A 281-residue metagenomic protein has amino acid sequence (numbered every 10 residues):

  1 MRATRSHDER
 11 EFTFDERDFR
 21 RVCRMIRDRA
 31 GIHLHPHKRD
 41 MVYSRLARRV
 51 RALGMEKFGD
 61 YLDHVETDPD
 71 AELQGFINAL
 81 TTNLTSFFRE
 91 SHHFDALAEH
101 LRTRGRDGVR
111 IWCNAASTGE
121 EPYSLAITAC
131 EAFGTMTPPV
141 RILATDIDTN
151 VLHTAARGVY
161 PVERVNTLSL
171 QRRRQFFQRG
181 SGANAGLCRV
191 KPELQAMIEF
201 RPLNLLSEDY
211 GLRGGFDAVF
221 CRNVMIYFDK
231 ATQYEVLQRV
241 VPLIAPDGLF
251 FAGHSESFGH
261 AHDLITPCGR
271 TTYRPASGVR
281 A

Functional and structural regions predicted by a protein language model:
M1-W112, F251-G253: Conserved AdoMet
A98-R102, A126-E131, V241: A structural alpha-helix within SAM-dependent methyltransferase catalytic domains
R106, Y160, A245: Short conserved AdoMet
D107-G119, R141-L143: Conserved class I S-adenosyl-L-methionine
T118-T135: Conserved SAM-binding loop of SAM-dependent methyltransferases across substrates and taxa, primarily the Class I
T135-F220, V224-E235, S257-G259: Extended basic-aromatic, gly/pro-enriched interface segments that bind polyanionic ligands
A218, G259-A281: Core SAM-dependent methyltransferase catalytic element
Y234-P246: A short glycine-rich, Lys/Arg-flanked "PGG" loop and its adjoining helix->strand segment in the class I
